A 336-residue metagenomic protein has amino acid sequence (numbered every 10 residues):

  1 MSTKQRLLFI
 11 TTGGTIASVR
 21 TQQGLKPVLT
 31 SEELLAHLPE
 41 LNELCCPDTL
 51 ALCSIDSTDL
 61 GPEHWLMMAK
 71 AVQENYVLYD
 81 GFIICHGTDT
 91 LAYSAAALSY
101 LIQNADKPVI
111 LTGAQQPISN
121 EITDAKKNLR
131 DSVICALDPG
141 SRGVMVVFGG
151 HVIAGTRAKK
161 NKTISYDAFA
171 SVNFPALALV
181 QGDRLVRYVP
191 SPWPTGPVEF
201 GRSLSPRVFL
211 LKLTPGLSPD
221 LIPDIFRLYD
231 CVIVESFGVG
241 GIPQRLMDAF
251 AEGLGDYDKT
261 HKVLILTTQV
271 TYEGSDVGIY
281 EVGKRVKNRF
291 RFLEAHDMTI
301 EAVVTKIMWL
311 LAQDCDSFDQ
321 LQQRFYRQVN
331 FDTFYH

Functional and structural regions predicted by a protein language model:
M1-E74, Y272, C315: ATP/NTP phosphate-donor binding region
K4-R6, I10-S18, S31-L41, A154-G241 (+2 more regions): Accessory alpha-helical/coil subdomains and C-terminal extensions that flank or cap enzyme catalytic cores
I10-T12, I84-H86, I110-G113, M145-G149 (+3 more regions): Short beta-strand segments
R20-Q23, A95-A96, E121-D124, A154-K160 (+1 more regions): Short acidic, glycine/serine/threonine-rich loops at helix termini
C85-K107, K159, Q244-E252: Short Gly/Thr/Asp-enriched flexible loops that form oxyanion-binding sites at enzyme active sites
A97-D124, V133-P139, D256-T268: Short, acidic/small-residue loops that bind anionic groups at enzyme active sites
L111-Q181: Internal gly/pro-rich beta-alpha loop/helix module that stabilizes soluble enzyme cofactors or their anionic handles
Q244-H336: ATP/nucleoside-binding phosphotransfer catalytic cores, i.e., glycine-rich phosphate-binding loops
